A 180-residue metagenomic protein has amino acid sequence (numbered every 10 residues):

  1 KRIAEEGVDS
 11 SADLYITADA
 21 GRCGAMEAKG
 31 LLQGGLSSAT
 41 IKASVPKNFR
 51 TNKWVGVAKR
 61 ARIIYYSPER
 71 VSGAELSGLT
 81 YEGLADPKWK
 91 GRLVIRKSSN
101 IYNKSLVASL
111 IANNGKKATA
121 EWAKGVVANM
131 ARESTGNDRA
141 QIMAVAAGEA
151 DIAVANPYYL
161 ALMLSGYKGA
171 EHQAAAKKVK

Functional and structural regions predicted by a protein language model:
K1-A4, S11-E149, L160-Y167: Extracytoplasmic ligand-binding site segments that recognize negatively charged/polar headgroups
D151-K180: C-terminal lobe and pocket-closing loops of periplasmic/extracytoplasmic Venus-flytrap solute-binding proteins
